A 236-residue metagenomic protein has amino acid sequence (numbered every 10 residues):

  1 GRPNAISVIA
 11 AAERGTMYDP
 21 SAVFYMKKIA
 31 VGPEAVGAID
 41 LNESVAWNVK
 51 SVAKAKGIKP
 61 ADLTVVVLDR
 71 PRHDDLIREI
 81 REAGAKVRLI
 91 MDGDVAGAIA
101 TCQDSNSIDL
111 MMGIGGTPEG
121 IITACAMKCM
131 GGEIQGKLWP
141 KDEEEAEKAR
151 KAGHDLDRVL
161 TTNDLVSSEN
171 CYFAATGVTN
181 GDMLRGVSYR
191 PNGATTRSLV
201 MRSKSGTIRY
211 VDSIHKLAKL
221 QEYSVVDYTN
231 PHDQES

Functional and structural regions predicted by a protein language model:
G1, E82-G84, R88-L89, A218-Y223: N-terminal glycine-/serine-/threonine-rich phosphate-binding loop
G1-T16: DPxDG-like acidic metal-binding loop motif
R2-N4, V23, S167, N192-G193: A short, structural micro-pattern
V8-A11, V31-P33, G136: Generic structural "secondary-structure junction" signal
M17-S21, M26-E43, A61-L68, G84-L89: Flexible, glycine/proline-enriched loop segments at strand-loop-helix junctions that form or flank small-ligand binding
P20-A22, L184-V187, Y210-D212: Short, glycine/acidic-enriched capping/hinge loops at junctions between secondary-structure elements
V45-G193, R197-M201: An extended, acidic
P191-S236: Extended hydrophobic packing segments that form well-structured cores
